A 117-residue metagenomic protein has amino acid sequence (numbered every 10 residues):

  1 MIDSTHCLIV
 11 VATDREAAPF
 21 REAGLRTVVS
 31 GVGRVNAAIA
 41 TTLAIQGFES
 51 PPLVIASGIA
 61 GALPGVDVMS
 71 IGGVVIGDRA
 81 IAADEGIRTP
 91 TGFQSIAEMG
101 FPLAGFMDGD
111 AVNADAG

Functional and structural regions predicted by a protein language model:
M1-S50, D67-I71, D84-I87: N-terminal short beta-loop-beta anion/metal-coordinating cradle
V11, V54, P90-Q94: Residue-level signal for the start and early helices of compact helical domains
R26-V28, I55, V75: Hydrophobic/aromatic beta-strand patches that form the interior of the parallel beta-sheet core in alpha/beta enzyme
V29-G33, E49-P51, G77-R79, I96-M99: Short, surface-exposed linear patches
P64-G117: Mid-sequence, gly/pro-rich, charge-dense loop/helix-turn segments that line enzyme active sites
